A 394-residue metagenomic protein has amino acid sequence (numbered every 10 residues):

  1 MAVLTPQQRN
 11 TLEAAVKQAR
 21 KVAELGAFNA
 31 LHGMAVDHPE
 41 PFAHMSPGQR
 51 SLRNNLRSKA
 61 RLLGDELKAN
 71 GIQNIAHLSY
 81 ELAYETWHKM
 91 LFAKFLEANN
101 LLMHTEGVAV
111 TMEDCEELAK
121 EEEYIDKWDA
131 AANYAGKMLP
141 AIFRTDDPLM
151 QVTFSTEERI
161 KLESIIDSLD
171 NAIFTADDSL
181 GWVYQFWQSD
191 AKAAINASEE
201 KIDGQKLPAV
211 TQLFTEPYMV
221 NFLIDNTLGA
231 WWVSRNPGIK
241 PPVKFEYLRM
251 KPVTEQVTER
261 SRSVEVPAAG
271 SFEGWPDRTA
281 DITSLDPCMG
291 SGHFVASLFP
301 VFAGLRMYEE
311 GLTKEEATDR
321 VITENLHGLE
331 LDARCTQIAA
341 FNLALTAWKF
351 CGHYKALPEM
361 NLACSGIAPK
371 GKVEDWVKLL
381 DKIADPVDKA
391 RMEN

Functional and structural regions predicted by a protein language model:
M1-N236, A344-I367: Non-catalytic, mostly N-terminal accessory regions of nucleic-acid modification and defense proteins
Q205, A209-N394: SAM-dependent methyltransferase catalytic region
